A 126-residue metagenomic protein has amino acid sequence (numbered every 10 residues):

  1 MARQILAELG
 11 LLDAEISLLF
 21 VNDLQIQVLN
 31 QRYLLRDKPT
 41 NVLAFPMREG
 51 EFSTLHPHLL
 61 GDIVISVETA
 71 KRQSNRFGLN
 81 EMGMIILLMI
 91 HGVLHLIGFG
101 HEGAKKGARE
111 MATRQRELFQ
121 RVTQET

Functional and structural regions predicted by a protein language model:
M1-I86, V93-T126: An acidic/histidine-cluster motif and surrounding catalytic segment that typifies divalent-metal-assisted enzyme active
